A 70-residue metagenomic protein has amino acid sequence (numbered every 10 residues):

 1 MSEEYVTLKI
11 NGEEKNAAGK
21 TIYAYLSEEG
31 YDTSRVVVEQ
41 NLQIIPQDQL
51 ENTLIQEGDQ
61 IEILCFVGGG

Functional and structural regions predicted by a protein language model:
M1-G69: Ubiquitin-like/PB1-type beta-grasp interaction modules and other compact soluble beta-rich domains
